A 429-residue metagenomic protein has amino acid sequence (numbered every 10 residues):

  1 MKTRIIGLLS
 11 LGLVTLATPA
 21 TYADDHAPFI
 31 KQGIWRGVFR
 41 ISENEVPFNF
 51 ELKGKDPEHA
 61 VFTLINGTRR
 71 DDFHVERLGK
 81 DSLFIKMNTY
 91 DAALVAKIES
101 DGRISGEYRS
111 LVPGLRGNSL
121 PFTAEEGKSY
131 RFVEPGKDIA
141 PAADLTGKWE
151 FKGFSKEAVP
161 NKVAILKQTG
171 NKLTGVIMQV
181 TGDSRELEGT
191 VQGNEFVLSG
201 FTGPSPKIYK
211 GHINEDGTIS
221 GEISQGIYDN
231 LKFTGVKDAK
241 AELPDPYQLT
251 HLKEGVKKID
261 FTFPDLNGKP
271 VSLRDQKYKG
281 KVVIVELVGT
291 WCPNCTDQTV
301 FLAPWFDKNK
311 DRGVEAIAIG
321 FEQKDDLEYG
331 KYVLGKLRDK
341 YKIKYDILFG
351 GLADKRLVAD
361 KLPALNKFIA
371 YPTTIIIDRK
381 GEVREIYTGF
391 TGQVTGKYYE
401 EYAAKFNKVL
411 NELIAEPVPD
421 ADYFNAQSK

Functional and structural regions predicted by a protein language model:
M1-I30: Bacterial Sec-dependent N-terminal signal peptides
D25, F29-K97, E134-G136, A140-N214: Central antiparallel beta-sheet cores of small beta-barrel/beta-sandwich binding domains
G114, N118-G153, P246-L252, I259-D260: Surface-exposed beta-loop interaction hotspot
D238-D275: N-terminal "domain-start" segment that seeds a small globular fold
V271-T296, V300-L302: Short active-site neighborhood of thiol/selenol oxidoreductases, capturing the structured segment around
D297-K342, D354-D360: Structural microenvironment flanking redox-active thiols in thiol-disulfide oxidoreductases
L334-T373, R379: Short, internal strand/loop/helix patches that form the active-site neighborhood or redox-interaction surface
A370-K429: Thiol-/selenol-based redox modules, centered on thioredoxin-like and closely related oxidoreductase domains
